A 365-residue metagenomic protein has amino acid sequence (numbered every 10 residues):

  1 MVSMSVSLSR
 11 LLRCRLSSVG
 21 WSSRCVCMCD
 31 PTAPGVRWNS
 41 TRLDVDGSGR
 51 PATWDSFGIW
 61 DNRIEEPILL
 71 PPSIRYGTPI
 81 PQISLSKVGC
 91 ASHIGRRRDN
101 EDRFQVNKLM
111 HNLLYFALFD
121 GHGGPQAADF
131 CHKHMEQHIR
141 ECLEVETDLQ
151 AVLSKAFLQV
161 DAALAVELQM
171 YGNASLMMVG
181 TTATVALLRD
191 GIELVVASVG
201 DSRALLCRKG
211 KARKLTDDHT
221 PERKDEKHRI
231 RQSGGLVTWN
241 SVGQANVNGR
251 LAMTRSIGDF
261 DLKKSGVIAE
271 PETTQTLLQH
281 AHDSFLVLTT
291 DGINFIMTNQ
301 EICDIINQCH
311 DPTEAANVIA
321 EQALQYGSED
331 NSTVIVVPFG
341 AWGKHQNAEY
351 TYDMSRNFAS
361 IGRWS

Functional and structural regions predicted by a protein language model:
V2-S365: PP2C/PPM-type serine/threonine phosphatase catalytic domain
